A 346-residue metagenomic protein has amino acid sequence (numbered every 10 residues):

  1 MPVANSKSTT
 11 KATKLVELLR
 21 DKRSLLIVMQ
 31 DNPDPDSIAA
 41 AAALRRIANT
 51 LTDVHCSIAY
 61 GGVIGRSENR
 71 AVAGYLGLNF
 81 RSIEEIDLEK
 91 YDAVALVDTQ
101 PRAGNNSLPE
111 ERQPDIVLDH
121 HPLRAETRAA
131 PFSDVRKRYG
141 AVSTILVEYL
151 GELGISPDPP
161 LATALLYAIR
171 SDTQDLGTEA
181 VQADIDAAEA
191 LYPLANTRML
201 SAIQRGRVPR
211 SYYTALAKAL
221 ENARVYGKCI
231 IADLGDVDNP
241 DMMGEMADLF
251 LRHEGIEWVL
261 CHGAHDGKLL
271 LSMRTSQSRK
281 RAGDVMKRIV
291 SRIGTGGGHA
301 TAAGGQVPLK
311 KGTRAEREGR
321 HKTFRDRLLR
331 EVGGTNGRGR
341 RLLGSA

Functional and structural regions predicted by a protein language model:
P2-N32, A42-N49, A125-K268, T301-A302 (+1 more regions): A structured phosphate/pyrophosphate-recognition subdomain
K22-L88: Anionic-ligand anchoring segments at beta-strand to alpha-helix junctions in alpha/beta enzyme folds, i.e., glycine
S24, H55-S57, A93, P114 (+1 more regions): Residues at the starts of beta-strands that form the adenosine-phosphate
N69-A71, L88-Y91, K228-D236: Short, basic, glycine/proline-bearing loop/turn elements
A71-F132: Active-site cofactor/cluster-binding pocket
M273-R274: Primary mode marks residue(s) on the alpha4-beta5-alpha5 output face of response regulator receiver
R279-G296: Low-complexity, glycine/alanine/valine/leucine- and proline-rich hydrophobic stretches
